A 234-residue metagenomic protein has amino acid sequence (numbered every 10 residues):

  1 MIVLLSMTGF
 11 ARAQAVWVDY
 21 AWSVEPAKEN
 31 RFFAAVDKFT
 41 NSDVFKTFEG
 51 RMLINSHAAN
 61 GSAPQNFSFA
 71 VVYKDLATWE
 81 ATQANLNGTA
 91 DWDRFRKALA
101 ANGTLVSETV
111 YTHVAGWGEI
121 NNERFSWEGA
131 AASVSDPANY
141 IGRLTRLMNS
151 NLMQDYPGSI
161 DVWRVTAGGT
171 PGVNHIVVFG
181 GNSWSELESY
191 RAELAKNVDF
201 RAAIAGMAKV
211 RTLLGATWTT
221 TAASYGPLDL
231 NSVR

Functional and structural regions predicted by a protein language model:
M1-T8: Bacterial N-terminal signal peptides
R12-R234: Short S/T/G/P-rich N-terminal loop/turn motif that feeds into the first structured element of a domain
